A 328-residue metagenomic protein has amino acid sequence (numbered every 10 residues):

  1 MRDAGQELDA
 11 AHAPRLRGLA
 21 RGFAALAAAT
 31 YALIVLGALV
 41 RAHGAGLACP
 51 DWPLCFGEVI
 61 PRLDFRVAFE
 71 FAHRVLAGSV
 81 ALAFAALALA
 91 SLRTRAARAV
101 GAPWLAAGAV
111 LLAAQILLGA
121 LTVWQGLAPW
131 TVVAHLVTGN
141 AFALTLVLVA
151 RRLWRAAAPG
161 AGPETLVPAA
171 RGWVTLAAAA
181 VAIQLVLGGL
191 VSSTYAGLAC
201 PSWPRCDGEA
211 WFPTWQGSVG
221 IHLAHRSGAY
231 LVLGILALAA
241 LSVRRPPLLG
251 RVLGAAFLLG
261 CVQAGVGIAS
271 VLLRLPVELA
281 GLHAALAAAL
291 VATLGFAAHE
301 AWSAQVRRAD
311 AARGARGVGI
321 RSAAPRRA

Functional and structural regions predicted by a protein language model:
M1-A328: Polytopic transmembrane helical bundles with strong interfacial aromatic enrichment
